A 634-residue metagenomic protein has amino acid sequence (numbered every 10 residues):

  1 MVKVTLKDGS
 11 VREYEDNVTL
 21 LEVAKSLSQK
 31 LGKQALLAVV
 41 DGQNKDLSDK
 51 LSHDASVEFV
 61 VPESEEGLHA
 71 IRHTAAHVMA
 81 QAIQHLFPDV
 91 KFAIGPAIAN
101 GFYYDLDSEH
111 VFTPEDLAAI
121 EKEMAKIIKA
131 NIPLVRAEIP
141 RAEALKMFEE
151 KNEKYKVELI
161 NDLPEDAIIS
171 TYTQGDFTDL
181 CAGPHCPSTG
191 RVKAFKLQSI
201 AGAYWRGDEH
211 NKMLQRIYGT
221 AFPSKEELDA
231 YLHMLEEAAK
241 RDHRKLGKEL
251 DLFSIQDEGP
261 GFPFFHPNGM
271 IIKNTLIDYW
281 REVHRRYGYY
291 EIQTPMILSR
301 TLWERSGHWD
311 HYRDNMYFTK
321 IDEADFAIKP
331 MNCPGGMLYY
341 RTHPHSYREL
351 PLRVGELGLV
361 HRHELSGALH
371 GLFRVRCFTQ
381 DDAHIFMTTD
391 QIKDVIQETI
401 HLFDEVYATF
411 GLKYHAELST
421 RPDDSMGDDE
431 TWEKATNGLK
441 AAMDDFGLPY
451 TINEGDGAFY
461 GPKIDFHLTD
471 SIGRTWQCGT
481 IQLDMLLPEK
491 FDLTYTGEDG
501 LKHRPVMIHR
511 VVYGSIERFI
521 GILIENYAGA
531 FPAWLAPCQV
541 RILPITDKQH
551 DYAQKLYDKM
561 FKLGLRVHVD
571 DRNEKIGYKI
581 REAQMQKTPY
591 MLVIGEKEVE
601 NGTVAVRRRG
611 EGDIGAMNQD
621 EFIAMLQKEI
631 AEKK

Functional and structural regions predicted by a protein language model:
M1-K91, I98-K634: NTP/phosphate- and nucleic-acid-binding module
